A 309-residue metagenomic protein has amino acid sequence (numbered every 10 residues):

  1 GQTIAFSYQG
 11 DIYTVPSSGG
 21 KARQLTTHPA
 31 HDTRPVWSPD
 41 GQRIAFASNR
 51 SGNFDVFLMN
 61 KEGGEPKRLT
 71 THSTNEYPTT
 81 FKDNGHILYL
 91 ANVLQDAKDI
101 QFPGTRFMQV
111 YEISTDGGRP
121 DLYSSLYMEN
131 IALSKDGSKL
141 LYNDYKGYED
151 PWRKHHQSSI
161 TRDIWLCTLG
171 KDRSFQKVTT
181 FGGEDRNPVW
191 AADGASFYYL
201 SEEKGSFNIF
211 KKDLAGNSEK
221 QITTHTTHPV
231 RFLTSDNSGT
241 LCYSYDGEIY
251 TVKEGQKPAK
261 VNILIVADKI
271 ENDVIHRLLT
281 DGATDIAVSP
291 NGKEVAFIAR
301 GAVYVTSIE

Functional and structural regions predicted by a protein language model:
Q2-S17, Q24-T33, P39, A45-F57 (+12 more regions): A flexible loop/linker signature enriched in serine peptidases of the S9 family
P39-D40, K82-N84, K135-D136, A192-D193 (+2 more regions): Residue-level detector of Asp-centered blade-edge/turn motifs that repeat once per structural unit in beta-propeller
D236-S238, H276-L278: Short, surface-exposed amphipathic charged segments that create phosphate/polyanion-binding patches used for binding
A259-I263, E271-D273: Non-catalytic extracellular/periplasmic "stalk" and linker regions immediately N-terminal to catalytic or recognition
L278-A287: Signature of short aromatic-glycine-proline-rich micro-motifs recurring in repeat-based ectodomains
